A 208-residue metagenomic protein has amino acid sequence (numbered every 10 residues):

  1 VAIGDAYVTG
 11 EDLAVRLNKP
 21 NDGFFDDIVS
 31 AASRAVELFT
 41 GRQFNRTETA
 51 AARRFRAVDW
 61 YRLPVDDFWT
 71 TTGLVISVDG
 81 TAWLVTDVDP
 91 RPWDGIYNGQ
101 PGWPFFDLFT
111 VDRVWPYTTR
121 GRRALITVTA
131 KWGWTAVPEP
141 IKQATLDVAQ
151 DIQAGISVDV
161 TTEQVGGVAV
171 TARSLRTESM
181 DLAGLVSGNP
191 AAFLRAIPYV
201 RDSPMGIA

Functional and structural regions predicted by a protein language model:
V1-A208: Divalent metal-cofactor coordination and adjacent catalytic microenvironments
